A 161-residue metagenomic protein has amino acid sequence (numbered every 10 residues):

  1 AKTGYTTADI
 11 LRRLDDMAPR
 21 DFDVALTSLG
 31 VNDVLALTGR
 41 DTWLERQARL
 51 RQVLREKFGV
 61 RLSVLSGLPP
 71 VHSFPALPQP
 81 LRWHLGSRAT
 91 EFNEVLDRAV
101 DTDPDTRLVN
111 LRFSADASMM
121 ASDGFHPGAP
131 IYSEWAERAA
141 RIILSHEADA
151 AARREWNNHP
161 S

Functional and structural regions predicted by a protein language model:
A1-R49: Conserved SGNH/GDSL esterase-like catalytic core that processes O-acyl groups on lipids and polysaccharides
T6-A8, D33-L37, S73-A76, A117-S122: A short acidic, helix-capping loop that chelates divalent metal ions and anchors anionic groups
I10, A121-S161: Histidine-centered active-site loop/cap adjacent to the catalytic His in serine esterases/O-acetyl transfer systems
S28, S66-G67: Alpha/beta-hydrolase-fold catalytic nucleophile elbow
T38-R46, P80-E91, D123, P127-I131: Alpha-helix N-cap and loop-to-helix initiation/capping positions
E56-L62: A short helix->loop->beta-strand "cap" motif at the edges of active sites that frequently abuts
G67-P69, L111-F113: Short, well-ordered beta-to-alpha junction loops that form the rim of enzyme active sites and present histidine/acidic
S73-V109: Substrate-gating cap/lid alpha-helix
